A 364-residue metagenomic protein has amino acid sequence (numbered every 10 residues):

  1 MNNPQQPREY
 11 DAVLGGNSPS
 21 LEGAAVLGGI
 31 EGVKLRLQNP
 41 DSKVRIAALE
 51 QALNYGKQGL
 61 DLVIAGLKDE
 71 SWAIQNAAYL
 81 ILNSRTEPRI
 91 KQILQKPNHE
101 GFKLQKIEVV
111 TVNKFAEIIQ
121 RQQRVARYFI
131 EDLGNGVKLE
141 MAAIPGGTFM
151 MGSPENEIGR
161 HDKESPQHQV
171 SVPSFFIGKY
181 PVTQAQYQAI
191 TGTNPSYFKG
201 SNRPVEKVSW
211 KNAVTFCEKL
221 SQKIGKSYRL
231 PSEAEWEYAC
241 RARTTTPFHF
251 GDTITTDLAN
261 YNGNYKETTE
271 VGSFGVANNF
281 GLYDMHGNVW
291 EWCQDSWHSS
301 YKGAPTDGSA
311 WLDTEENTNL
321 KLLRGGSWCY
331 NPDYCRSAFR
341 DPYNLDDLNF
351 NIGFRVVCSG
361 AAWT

Functional and structural regions predicted by a protein language model:
M1-G101: Extended repeat-based scaffolds of very large eukaryotic assembly and lipid-transport proteins
V33, H168, P173-F175, S201 (+1 more regions): Short amphipathic alpha-helical segments
D41, A52-Y55, L67, K179 (+3 more regions): Structured beta->alpha junctions
K43, A73, V182, K207-K211: Aromatic- and histidine-enriched alpha-helix N-cap/loop-to-helix transition segments that scaffold the rims
I93-T191, T215-E218, Q222, A242-T244 (+4 more regions): Short, compositionally biased
M150, P154-E155, G159, S196-D341 (+3 more regions): Functional-site microenvironments in short loops/helix caps that host divalent-cation chemistry
